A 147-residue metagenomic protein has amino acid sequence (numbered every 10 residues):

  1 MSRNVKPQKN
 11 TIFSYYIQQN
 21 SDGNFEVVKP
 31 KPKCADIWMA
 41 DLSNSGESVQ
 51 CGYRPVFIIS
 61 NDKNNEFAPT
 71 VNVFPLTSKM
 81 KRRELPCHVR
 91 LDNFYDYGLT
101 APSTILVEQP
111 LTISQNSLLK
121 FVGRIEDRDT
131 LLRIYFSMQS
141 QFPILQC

Functional and structural regions predicted by a protein language model:
M1-F13, F94-C147: C-terminal terminal-subdomain/extension
F13-G23: Short, structured beta-strand/loop micro-motifs enriched in basic residues and often containing a Trp
S43-E47: Short, charged beta-turn/beta-strand-edge "cap" motif at the junction between a beta-strand and an adjacent loop
V49-N93: Compact nucleic-acid interaction/catalytic patches
